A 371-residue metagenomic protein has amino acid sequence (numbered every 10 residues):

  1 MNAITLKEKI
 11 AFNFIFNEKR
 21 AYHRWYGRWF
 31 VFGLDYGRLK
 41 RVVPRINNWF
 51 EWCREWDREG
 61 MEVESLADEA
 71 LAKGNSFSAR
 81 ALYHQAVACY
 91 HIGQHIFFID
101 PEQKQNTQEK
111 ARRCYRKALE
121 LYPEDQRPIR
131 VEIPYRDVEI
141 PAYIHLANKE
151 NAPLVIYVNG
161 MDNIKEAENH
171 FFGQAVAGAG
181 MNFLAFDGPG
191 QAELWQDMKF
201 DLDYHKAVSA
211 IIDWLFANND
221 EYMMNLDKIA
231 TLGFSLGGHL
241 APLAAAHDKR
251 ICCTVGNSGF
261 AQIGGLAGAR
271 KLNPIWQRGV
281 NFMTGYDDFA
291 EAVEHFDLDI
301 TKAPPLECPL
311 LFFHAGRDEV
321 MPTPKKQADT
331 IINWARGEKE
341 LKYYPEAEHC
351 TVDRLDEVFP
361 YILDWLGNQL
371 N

Functional and structural regions predicted by a protein language model:
R54-W56, G60-V63, Q105-E150: N-terminal cap/lid segment of alpha/beta-hydrolase-fold proteins
N151-G160: Short beta-strand element of the alpha/beta-hydrolase
M161-Q174, P324: The serine-hydrolase catalytic nucleophile loop
V176-E193: Conserved alpha/beta-hydrolase
M198-Y222, L243: Alpha/beta-hydrolase active-site loop
E221-S235: Alpha/beta-hydrolase fold nucleophile elbow
L243-V293, L306-C308: Hydrolase active-site cap/lid region
F289-G367: Serine-hydrolase catalytic core
